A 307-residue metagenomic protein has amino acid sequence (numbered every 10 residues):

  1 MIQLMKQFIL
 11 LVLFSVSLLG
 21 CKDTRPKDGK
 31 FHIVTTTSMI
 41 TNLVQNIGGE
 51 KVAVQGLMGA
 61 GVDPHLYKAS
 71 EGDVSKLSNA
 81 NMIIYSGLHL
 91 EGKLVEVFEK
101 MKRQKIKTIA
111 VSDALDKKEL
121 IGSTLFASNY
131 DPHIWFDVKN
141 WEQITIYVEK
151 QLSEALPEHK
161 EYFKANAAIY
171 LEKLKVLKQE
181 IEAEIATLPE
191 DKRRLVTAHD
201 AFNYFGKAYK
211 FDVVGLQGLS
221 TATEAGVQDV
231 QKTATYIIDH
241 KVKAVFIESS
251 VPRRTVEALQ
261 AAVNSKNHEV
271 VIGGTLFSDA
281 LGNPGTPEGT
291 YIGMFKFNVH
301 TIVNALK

Functional and structural regions predicted by a protein language model:
M5-V12: Sec-dependent signal peptide recognition, specifically the positively charged N-region followed immediately by
C21-K307: Extracytoplasmic metal-acquisition and chelation regions
